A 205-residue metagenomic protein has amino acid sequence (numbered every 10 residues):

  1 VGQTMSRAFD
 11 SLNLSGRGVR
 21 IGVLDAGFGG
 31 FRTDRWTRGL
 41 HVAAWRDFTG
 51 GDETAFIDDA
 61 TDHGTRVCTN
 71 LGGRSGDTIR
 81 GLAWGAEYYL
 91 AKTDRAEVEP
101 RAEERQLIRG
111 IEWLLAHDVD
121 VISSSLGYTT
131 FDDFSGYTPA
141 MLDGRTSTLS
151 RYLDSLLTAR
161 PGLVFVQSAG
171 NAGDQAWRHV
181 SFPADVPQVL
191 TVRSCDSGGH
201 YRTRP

Functional and structural regions predicted by a protein language model:
V1, R46-D47, S125: A generic structural motif
G2-R7, G173-Q175: Short gly/ser/thr-rich secondary-structure transition/capping motifs
M5-A8, H63-V67, E103-G110, R145 (+1 more regions): Stable alpha-helical elements in mature extracytoplasmic
A8-E104, H117-V121, F131-D133, A159-G162 (+2 more regions): Subtilisin-like serine protease catalytic core
R109-H117: Short, well-structured alpha-helical segments in soluble
V119-P205: Catalytic-core segments of hydrolase enzymes
